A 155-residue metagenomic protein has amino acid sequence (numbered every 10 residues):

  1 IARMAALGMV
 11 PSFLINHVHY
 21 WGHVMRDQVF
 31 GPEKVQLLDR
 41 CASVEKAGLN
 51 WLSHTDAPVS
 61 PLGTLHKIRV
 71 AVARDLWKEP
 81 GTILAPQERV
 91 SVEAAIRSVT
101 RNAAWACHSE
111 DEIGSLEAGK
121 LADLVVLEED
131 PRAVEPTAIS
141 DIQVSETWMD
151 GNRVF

Functional and structural regions predicted by a protein language model:
A2-A133, T137, I142, E146-D150: His/Asp/Glu-enriched, well-ordered alpha-helical/loop segment that forms or immediately abuts the divalent-metal
